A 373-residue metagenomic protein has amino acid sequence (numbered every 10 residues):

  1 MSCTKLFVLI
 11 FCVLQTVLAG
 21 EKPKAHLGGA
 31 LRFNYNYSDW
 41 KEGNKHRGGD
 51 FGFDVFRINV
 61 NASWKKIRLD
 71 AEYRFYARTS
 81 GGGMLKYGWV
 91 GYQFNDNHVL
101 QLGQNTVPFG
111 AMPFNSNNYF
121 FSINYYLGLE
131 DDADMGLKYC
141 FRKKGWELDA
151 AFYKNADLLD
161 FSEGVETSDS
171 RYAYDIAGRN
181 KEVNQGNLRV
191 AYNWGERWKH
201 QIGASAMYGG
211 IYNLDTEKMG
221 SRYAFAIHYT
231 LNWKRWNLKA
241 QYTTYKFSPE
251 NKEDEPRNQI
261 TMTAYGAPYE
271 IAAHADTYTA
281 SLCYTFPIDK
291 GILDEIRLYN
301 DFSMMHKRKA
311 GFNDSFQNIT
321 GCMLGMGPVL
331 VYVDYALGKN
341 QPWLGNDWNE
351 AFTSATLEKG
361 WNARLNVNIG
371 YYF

Functional and structural regions predicted by a protein language model:
E21-G29, K65-I67, D96-H98, K144-L148 (+7 more regions): Outer-envelope beta-barrel architecture signal
K22-S38, R47-L159, A191-G195, V333: Outer membrane beta-barrel
P23, R47-F56, G82-K86, D131-M135 (+8 more regions): Residues that define the transmembrane beta-barrel architecture of outer-membrane proteins
G29-Y35, A71-F75, L102-Q104, A150-K154 (+5 more regions): Transmembrane beta-barrel strands of outer-membrane/channel proteins
N34-E42, R74-T79, F109-A111, S116 (+9 more regions): Sequence/structural signature of outer-membrane beta-barrel proteins
N44, L159-A177, L214, S248-Y269 (+1 more regions): Solvent-exposed loop segments that connect transmembrane elements
Y192-R308, F316, Y371: Detector for outer-membrane/organellar transmembrane beta-barrel domains, recognizing the amphipathic beta-strand
A280-L282, V329, K359-F373: Outer-membrane beta-barrel "beta-signal"
